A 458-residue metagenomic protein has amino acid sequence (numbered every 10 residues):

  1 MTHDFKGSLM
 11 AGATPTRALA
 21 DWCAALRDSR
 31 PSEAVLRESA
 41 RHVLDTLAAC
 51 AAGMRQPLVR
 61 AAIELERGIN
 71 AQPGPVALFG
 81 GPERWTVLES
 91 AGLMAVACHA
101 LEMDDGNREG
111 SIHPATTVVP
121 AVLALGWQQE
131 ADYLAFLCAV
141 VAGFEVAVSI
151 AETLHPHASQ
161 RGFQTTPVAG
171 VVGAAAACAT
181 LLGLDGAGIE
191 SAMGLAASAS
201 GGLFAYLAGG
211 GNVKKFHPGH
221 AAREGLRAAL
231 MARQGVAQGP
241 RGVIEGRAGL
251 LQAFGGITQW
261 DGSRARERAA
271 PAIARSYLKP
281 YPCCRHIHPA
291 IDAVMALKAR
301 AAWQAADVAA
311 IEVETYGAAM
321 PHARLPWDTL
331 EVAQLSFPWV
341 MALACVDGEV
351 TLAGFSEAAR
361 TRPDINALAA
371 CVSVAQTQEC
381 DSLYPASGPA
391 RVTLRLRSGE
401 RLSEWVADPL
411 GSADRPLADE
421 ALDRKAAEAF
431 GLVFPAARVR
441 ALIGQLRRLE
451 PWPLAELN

Functional and structural regions predicted by a protein language model:
M1-I112, A208, V213-R223, L230-N458: Terminal-appendage/accessory-domain detector
G53, V122-Q129, A175-L181, A228-A232 (+2 more regions): Well-ordered alpha-helical scaffold segments within catalytic/enzyme domains
A97-E152: Hydrophobic alpha-helical hairpins/lids featuring a short glycine-rich hinge
T116-L123, G170-A177, R223-R227, P289: Well-ordered alpha-helical segments within folded domains of soluble proteins
A121, A169, C178-D185, E190 (+1 more regions): Short glycine/serine-rich loop segments
Q128-V140, G183-E190, Q238-R241, A302: Structural helix-adjacent loops and short alpha-helical linkers that scaffold large soluble proteins
V146-V172, P218: Aromatic-lined, polymer-binding surfaces characteristic of secreted/periplasmic polysaccharide-degrading enzymes
L195-L203: Flexible glycine/proline-rich, aromatic-decorated loop/lid segments
